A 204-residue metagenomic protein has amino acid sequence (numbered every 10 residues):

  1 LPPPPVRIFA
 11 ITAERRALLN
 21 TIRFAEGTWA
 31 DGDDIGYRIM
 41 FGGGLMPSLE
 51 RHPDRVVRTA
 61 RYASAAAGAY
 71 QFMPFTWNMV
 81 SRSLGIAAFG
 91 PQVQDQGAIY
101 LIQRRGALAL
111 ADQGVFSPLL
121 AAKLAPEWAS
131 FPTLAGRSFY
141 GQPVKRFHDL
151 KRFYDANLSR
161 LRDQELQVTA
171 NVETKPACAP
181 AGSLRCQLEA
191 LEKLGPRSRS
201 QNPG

Functional and structural regions predicted by a protein language model:
L1-L84, Q96-L110, G114-G204: Cell-wall polysaccharide-cleaving catalytic domain and substrate-binding groove, primarily in peptidoglycan/chitin
A87-G90: A short, structured beta-strand-centered segment in the mid-to-C-terminal lobe of catalytic cores from group-transfer
Q92-Q94: Long, charged/polar, surface-exposed segments that mediate recognition or autoinhibition
